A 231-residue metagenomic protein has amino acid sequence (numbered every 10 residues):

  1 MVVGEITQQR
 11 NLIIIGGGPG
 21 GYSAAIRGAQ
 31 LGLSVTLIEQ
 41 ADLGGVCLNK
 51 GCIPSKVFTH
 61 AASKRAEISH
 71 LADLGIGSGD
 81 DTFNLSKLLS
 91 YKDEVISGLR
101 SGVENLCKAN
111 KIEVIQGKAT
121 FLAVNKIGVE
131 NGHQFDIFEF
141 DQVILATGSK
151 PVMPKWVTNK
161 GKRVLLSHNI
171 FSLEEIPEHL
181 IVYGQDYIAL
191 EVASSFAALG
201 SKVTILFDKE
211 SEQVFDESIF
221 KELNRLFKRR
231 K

Functional and structural regions predicted by a protein language model:
V2-R10, I26-L33, I38-I176, K209-Q213 (+1 more regions): Glycine-rich flavin
I6-G18, I176-D186: Beta1/beta-strand and adjacent pyrophosphate-binding region of the FAD-binding site in flavoprotein oxidoreductases
N11-L37, L190-A198: N-terminal Rossmann-like FAD-binding beta1-loop-alpha1 element of flavoenzymes
I13, G128, K202-T204: A generic structural signal for ordered secondary structure
G18-Y22, D42-L43, P151, F171 (+2 more regions): Residue-level detector of alpha-helix initiation sites
R163, E174-E210, V214-F215: Rossmann-like NAD(P)H-binding beta-loop-alpha module
